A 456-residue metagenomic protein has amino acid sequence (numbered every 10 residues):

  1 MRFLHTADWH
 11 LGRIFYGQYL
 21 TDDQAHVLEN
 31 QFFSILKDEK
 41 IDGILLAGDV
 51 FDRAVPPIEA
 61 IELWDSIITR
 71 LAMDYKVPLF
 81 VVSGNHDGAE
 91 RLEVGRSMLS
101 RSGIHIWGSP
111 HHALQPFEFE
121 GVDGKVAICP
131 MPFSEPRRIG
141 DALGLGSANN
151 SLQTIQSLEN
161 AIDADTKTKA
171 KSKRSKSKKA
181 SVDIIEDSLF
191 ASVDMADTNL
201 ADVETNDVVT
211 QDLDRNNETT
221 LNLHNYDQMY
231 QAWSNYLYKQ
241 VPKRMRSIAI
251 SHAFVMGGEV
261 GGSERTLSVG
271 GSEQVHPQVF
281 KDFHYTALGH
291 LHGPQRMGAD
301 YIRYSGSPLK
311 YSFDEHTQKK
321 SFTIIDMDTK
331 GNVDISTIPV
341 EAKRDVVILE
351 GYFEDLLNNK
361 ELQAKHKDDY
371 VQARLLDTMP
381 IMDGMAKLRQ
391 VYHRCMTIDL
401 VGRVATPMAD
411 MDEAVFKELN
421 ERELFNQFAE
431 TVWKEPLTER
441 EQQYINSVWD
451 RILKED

Functional and structural regions predicted by a protein language model:
M1-T69, K76, N446-R451, E455: N-terminal active-site segment of His-dependent metallophosphoesterases
D8, D49, W64, G84 (+6 more regions): Divalent metal-coordination and catalytic microenvironments
H10, I41-E59, K76-E90, S247 (+1 more regions): Active-site neighborhood of divalent metal-dependent phosphoester/pyrophosphate hydrolases
H10-R13, D52-A54, F80-L92, H112-L114 (+4 more regions): Active-site environment of divalent metal-dependent phosphoester hydrolases
F15-G17, V50-I68, S83-G103, G108 (+2 more regions): Metal-dependent catalytic neighborhoods of phosphoester/phosphodiester hydrolases
D38, G43, D326-D456: Accessory, non-catalytic peripheral segments of nucleic-acid enzymes
V94-M98, S102-G270, D328: Conserved catalytic scaffold of divalent metal-dependent phosphoesterases
V255-V333: Conserved beta-sheet core of the metallophosphoesterase superfamily
